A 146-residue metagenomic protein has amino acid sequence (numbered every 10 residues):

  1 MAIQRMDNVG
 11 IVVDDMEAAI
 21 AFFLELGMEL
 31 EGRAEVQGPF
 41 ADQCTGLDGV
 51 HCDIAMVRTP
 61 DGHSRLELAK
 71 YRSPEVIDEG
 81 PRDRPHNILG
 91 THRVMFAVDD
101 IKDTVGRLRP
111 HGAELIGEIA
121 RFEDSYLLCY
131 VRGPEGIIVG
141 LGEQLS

Functional and structural regions predicted by a protein language model:
A2, R33-E35, D53-M56, R65-A69 (+3 more regions): Vicinal oxygen chelate
I3-M6, G10-V12: Terminus-proximal functional modules
N8, T91-R93: Eukaryotic phosphotyrosine signaling hubs
V12-H63, P110, C129-R132: Core segments of cupin and vicinal oxygen chelate
G38-Q43, E75-P81: A short, acidic/glycine-rich surface segment
G46, R84-P85: Short consensus segments that form the blades of beta-propeller domains, in both extracellular/periplasmic
R72-I77, I88: Glycine-rich, pocket-lining loop/helix-strand segments that form or immediately flank
